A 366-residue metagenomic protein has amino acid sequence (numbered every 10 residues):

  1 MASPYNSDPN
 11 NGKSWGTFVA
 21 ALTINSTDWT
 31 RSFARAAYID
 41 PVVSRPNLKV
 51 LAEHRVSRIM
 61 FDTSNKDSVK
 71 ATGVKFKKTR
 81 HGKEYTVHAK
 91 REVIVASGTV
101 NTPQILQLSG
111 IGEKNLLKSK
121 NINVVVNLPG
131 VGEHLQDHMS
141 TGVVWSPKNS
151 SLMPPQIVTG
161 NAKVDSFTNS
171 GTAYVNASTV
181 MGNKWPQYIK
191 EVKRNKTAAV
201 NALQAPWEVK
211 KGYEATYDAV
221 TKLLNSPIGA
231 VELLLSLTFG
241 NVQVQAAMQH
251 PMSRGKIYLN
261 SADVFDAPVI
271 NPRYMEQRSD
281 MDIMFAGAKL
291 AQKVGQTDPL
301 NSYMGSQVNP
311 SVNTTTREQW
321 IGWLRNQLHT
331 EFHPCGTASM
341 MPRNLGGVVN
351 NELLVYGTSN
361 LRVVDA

Functional and structural regions predicted by a protein language model:
M1-D62, K70-A71: Conserved redox-cofactor binding core of oxidoreductases
A2-N10, N127, N301-N309: Surface-exposed patches in mature extracellular/periplasmic domains of secreted proteins
G12-A20, L116-K118, D263-V269, S302-G305 (+1 more regions): Surface-exposed beta-strand-to-loop junctions that form interaction patches on eukaryotic regulatory domains
T30-D40, S44-P46, G82, S146-K163: Short, basic, helix/turn surface patches
N47-S57, F61, D67-V69, G73-S140 (+3 more regions): C-terminal structured subdomain/cap of oxidoreductase catalytic cores
E113-T238, T316, W323-N326, H333-P334: Mid-to-C-terminal "cap/lid" subdomains and adjacent gly/pro-rich loops that border and regulate access to redox
